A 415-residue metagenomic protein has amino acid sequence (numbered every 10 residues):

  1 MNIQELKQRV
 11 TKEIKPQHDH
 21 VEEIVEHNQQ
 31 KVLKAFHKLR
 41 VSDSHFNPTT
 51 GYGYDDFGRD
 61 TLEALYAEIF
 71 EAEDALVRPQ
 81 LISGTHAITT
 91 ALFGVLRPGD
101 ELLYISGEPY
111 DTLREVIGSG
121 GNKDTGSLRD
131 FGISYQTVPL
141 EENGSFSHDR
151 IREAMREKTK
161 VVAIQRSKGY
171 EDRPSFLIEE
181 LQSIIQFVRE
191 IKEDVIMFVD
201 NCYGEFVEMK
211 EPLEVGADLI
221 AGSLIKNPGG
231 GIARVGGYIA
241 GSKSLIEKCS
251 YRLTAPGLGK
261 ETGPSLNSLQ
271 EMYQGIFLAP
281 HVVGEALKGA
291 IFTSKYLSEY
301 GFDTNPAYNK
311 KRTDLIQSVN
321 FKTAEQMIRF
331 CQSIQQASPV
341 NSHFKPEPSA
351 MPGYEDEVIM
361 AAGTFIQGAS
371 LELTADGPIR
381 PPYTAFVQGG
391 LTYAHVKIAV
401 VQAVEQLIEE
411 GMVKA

Functional and structural regions predicted by a protein language model:
N2-K15, E22, V32-K38, S42-H45 (+6 more regions): Conserved PLP-enzyme active-site core in the AAT-like
V25-Q29: Acidic, PIN/NYN-like endoribonuclease modules and their adjacent C-terminal/linker elements
F46-L76: Active-site-flanking structural segment that lines cofactor/substrate pockets
T49-T50, L76-P79, L315-N320: Short glycine-rich or small-residue beta-strand-to-loop segments that form or flank ligand, phosphate, metal/Fe-S
A67-A91: Short loop-beta-helix segment that forms the pyridoxal 5′-phosphate
D74-L76, D100-L103, K160-V161, D194-M197 (+6 more regions): Structural motif
E299-K414: Conserved C-terminal alpha-helix-loop-beta "cap" of PLP-dependent enzymes that closes/shapes the active-site mouth
